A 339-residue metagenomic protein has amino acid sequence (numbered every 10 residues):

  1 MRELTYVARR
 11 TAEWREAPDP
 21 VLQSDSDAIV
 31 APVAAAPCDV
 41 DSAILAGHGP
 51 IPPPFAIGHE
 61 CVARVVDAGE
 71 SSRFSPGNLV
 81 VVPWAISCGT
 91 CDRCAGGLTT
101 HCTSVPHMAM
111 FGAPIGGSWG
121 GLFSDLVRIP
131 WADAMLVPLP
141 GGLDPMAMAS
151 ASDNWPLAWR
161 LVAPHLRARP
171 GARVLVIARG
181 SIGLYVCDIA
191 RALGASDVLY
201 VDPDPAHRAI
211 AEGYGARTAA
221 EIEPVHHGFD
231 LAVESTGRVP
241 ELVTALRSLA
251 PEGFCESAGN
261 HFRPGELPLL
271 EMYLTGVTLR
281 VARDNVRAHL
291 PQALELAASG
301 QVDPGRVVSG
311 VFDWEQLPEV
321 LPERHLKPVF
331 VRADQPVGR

Functional and structural regions predicted by a protein language model:
M1-E3, R287-R339: C-terminal hydrophobic helical "lid"/dimerization subdomain of Rossmann-like NAD(P)H-dependent oxidoreductases
M1-V62, S124-V127, W131, A333-R339: Short N-terminal strand-loop motif that marks the start of NAD(P)H/FAD-dependent oxidoreductase cofactor-binding domains
P20-A35, H48-A95, G120, P140: Glycine-rich beta-strand-centered segment in the early N-terminal region that forms part of a ligand/cofactor-binding
F74-S75, A168, L249: Short, well-ordered loop/turn sites that connect or cap secondary structure elements
L79, P138-E221: Mid-domain Rossmann-like dinucleotide-binding core that forms the NAD(H)/NADP(H) cofactor-binding site
T90-I177: NAD(P)H dinucleotide-binding glycine-rich loop of Rossmann-like/cofactor-binding domains, especially the beta1-alpha1
A195, V239-S299, R332-R339: Glycine-rich phosphate-binding loop and adjacent beta-alpha segment of Rossmann(oid) nucleotide-cofactor-binding
P224-A232: A short acidic, Gly/Pro-enriched loop at the edge of an enzyme's catalytic core that lines a small-molecule cofactor
